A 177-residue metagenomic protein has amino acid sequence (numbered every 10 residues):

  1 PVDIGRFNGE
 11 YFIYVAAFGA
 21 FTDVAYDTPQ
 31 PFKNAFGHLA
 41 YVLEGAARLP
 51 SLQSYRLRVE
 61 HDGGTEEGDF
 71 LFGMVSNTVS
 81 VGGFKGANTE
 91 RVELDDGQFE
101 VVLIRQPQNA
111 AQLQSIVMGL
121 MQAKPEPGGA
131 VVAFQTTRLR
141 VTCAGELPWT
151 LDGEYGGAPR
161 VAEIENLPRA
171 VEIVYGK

Functional and structural regions predicted by a protein language model:
P1-F72: Catalytic core of DAGKc-family lipid kinases
G5, V24, G73, V101 (+2 more regions): A residue-level signal for conserved active-site and pocket-lining positions in enzyme catalytic cores
F7, V15, D27, V75-S76 (+2 more regions): Short beta-strand-to-turn element immediately C-terminal to the catalytic PLP-Schiff-base lysine in fold type I
A17, D62, L71, V75-S80 (+1 more regions): Histidine- and/or cysteine-centered catalytic micro-motif in compact active-site loops
A17, F21, M74-E90, Y155: Glycine-rich phosphate/pyrophosphate-binding beta-alpha loops
F21, P31-S54, E100-V131: Alpha-helical membrane-targeting segments
T22-V24, E67-D69, V81-K85, N109-L113: Short acidic/glycine-rich loop or secondary-structure boundary segments that cap or lie
H61-E67, R91-D96, L103-K177: ATP/nucleoside-binding phosphotransfer catalytic cores, i.e., glycine-rich phosphate-binding loops
